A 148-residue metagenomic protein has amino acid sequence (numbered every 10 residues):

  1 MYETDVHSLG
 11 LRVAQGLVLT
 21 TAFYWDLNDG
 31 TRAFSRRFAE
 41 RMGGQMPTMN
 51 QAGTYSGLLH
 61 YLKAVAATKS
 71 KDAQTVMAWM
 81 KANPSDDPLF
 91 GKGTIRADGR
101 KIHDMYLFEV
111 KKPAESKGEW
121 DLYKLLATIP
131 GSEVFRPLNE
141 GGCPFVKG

Functional and structural regions predicted by a protein language model:
M1-G148: Extracytosolic ligand-binding ectodomains
